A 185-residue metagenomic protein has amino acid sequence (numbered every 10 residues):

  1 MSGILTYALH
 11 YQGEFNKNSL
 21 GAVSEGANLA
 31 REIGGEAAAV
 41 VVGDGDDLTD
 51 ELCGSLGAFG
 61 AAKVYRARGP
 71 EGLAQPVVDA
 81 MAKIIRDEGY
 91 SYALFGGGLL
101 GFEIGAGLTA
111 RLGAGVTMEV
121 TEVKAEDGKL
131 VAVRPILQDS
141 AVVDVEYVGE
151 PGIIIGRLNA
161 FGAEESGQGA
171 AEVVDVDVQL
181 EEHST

Functional and structural regions predicted by a protein language model:
M1-T185: N-terminal glycine-rich FAD/FM-binding segment characteristic of electron-transfer flavoproteins
